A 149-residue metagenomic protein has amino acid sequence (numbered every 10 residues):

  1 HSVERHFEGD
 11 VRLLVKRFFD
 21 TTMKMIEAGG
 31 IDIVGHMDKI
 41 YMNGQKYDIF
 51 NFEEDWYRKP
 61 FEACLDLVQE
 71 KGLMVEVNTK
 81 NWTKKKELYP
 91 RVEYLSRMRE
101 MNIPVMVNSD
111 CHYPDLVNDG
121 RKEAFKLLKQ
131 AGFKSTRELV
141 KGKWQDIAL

Functional and structural regions predicted by a protein language model:
H1-K71: Extended substrate/RNA-proximal surfaces in nucleic-acid metabolism proteins
Y47-L149: Charged catalytic cores and adjacent phosphate/nucleic-acid-binding surfaces used for phosphate/nucleic-acid chemistry
